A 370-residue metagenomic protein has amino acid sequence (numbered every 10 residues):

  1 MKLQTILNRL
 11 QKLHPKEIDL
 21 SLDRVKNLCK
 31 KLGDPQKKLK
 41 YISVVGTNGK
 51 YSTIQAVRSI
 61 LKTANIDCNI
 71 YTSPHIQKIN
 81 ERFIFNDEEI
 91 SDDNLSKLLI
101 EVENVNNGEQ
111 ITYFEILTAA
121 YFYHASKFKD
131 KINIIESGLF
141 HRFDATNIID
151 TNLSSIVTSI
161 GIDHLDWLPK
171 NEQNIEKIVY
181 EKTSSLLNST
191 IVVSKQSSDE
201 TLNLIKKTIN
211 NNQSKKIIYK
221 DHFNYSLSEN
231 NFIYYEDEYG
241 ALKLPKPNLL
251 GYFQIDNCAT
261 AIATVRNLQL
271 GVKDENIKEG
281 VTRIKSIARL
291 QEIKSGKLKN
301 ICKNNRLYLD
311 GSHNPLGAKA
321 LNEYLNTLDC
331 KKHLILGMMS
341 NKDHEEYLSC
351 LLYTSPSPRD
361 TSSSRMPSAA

Functional and structural regions predicted by a protein language model:
M1-N48, S52-D67, I76-Q77, D93 (+3 more regions): N-terminal leader/targeting and accessory segments in enzymes
K16-E17, L22, K26-K37, T63-D150 (+1 more regions): ATP-dependent carboxylate-amine ligase catalytic core
V57, L61, T118-A125, C258-L268 (+1 more regions): Buried hydrophobic packing segments
F128-E136, N152-L244, C258, I262-N276: Acidic, Mg2+-coordinating active-site environments of NTP-dependent enzymes
I132, S137, D144-I156, G161-L165 (+2 more regions): Nucleotide phosphate-binding/pyrophosphate-handling subdomain across enzymes that bind or process nucleotide phosphates
S184-V192, L328-K332, S355: Short, surface-exposed connector motifs at secondary-structure boundaries
Y353-T361: Conserved small/polar residues in nucleotide/adenosyl-binding loops
S364-A370: Hydrophobic alpha-helical segments, chiefly the membrane-spanning helices and signal/signal-anchor peptides
